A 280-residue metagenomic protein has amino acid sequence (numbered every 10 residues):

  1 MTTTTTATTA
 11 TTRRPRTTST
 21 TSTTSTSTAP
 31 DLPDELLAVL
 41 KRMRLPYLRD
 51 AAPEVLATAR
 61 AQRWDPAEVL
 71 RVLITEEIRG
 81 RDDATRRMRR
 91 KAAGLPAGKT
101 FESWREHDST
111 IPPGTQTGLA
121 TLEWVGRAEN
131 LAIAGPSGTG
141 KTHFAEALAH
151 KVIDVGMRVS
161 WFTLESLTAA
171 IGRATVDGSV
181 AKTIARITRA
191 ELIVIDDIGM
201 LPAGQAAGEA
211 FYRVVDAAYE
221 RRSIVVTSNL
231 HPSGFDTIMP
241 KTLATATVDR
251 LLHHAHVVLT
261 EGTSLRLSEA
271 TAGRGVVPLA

Functional and structural regions predicted by a protein language model:
M1-Y47: Charged, compositionally biased N-terminal leader segments and the immediate start of the first structured element
L37, K41-P96: Interdomain "pre-motor" coupling segment immediately N-terminal to P-loop NTPase/helicase cores
K99-A120: N-terminal pre-Walker A segment at the start of P-loop NTPase domains
W104, A145, T163: Conserved hydrophobic/aromatic pocket- or pore-lining residues that grip, position, or stack substrates in active sites
A120-A128: Phosphate-binding P-loop
A128-F144: Walker A/P-loop nucleotide-binding motif
A147, K151: Active-site signature of alpha/beta-hydrolase-fold catalytic machinery across serine- and Asp/Cys-nucleophile hydrolases
M157-F162, S166-L192, I198-A280: Replace "adjacent to P-loop NTPase cores in ATP/GTP-dependent enzymes" with "adjacent to NTP-binding cores
